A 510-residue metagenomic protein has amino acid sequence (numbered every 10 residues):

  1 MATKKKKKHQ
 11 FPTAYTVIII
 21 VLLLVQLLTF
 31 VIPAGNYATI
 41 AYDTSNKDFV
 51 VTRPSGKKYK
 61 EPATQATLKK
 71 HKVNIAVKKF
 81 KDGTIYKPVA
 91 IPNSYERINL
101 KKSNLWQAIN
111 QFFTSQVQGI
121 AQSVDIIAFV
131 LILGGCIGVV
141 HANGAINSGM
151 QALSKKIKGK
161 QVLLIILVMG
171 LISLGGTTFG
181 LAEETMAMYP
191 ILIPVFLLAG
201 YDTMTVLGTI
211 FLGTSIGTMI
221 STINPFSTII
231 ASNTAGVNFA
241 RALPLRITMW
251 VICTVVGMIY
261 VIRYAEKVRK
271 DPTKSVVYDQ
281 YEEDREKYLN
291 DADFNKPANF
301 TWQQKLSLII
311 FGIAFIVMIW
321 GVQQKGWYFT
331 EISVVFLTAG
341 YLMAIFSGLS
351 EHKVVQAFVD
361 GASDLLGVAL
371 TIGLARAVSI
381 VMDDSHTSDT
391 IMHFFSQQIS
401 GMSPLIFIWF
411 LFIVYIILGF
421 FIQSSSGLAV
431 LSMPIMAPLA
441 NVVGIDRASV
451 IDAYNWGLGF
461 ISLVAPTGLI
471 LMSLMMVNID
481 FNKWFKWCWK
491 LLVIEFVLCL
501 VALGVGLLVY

Functional and structural regions predicted by a protein language model:
A2-V17, Y189-D279, A298-T301, K305 (+3 more regions): Membrane-core helix-loop-helix motifs of multi-pass transport proteins
A2-Y15, N36-G56, P244-A357, V477-K483 (+1 more regions): Long, contiguous bundles of hydrophobic transmembrane helices that form the permeation core of multi-pass
A14-L23, V51-N147, W327-T390: Core transmembrane alpha-helical segments of multi-pass membrane transporters/permeases
Y15-V31, V130-G138, L171-G175, G217 (+6 more regions): Hydrophobic core segments of alpha-helical transmembrane domains in multi-pass membrane transport and ion-translocation
Q118, S148-K158, P194-L198, K353-D364 (+3 more regions): Short amphipathic alpha-helical coupling elements at transmembrane boundaries
Q122-I126, I137-N147, G176-A187, G217-N224 (+5 more regions): Short helix-coil transition sites and intra-membrane helix breaks within transmembrane domains of multi-pass
V130, Q161-G176, Y201-I216, V251 (+2 more regions): Alpha-helical transmembrane segments of multi-pass membrane proteins
L131, K160-I191, I372-M382, Q398-P438: Hydrophobic alpha-helical transmembrane segments of multi-pass integral membrane proteins, predominantly secondary
